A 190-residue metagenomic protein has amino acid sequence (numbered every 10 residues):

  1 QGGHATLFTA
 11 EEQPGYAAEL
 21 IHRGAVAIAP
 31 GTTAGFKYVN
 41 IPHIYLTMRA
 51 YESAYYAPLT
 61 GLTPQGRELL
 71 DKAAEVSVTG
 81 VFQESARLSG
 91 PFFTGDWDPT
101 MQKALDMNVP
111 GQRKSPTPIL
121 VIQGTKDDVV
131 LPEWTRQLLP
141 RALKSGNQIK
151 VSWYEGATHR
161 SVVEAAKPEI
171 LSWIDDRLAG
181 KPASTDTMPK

Functional and structural regions predicted by a protein language model:
Q1-H4, P30-G35, T125-V129, G156-S161: Solvent-exposed loop/turn segments at secondary-structure junctions within structured extracellular/periplasmic domains
G3-A17: Short glycine-enriched nucleophile-adjacent loop and the immediately C-terminal alpha-helix near the catalytic center
E12-Y16, T32, A54, S145: Change "in soluble alpha/beta enzymes" to "in soluble alpha/beta proteins
Y16-E19, D106-S115, K181: Surface-exposed acidic, glycine-flexible loop patches that form ligand/cofactor-binding and adhesion interfaces
L20-G24, S115-P118, S145-K150: Loop/turn elements at helix/coil->beta-strand transitions in domains of secreted/extracellular proteins
G24-G111: Accessory cap/linker subdomain of secreted extracellular hydrolases
Q102-K103, V129, E133-K190: C-terminal catalytic histidine-bearing segment of alpha/beta-hydrolase fold enzymes
S115, L120-D127: Short beta-strand/loop motif that positions the catalytic acidic residue of the alpha/beta-hydrolase fold
